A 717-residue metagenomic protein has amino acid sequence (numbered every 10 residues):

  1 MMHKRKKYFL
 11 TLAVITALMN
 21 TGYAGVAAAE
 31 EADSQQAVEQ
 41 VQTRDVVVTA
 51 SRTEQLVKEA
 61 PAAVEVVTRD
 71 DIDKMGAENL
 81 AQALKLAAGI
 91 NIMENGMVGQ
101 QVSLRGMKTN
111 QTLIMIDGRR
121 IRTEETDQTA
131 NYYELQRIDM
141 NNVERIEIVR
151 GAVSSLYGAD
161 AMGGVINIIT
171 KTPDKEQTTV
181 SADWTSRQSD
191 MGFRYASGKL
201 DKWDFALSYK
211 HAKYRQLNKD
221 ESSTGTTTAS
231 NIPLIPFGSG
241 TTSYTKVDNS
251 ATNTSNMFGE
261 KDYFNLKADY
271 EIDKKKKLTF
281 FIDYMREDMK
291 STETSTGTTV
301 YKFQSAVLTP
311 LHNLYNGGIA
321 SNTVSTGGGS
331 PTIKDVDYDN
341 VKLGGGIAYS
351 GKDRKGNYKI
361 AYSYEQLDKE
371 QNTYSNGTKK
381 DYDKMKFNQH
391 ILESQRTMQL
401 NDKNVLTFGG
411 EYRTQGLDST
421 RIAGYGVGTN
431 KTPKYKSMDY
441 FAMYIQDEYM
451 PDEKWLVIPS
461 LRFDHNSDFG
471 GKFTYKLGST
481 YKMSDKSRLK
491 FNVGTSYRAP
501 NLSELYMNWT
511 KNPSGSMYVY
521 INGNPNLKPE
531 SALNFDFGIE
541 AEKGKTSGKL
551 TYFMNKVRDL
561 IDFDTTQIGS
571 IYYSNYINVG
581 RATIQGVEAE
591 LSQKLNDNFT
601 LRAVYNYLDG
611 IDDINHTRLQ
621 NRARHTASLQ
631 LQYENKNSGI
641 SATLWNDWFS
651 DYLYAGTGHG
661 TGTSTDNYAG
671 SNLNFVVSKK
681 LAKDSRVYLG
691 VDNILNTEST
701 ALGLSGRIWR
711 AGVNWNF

Functional and structural regions predicted by a protein language model:
M1-M75, A196, K274, L343-G345 (+1 more regions): N-terminal Sec signal peptide and the immediately downstream disordered periplasmic leader that contains the TonB box
H3-I15, G25, A196, E271 (+3 more regions): Conserved C-terminal beta-signal and adjacent last beta-strands/turns of outer-membrane beta-barrel proteins
A81-R120: Extracytoplasmic beta-strand/coil segments of soluble accessory domains associated with Gram-negative outer-membrane
S103, I121-R150: Short acidic/polar hinge/loop motifs at secondary-structure boundaries that mediate gating or recognition
Q136-T179: A beta-strand signature from Gram-negative outer-membrane beta-barrel systems, especially the internal plug domain
K175-E176, D183, D190, A196-D337 (+2 more regions): Periplasmic-side early beta-strands and strand-to-turn transitions of outer-membrane beta-barrels
S330-G344, Y349-K352, K436-M438, K482 (+4 more regions): Outer-membrane beta-barrel signature, preferentially recognizing the C-terminal barrel domain of Gram-negative
D402, L406, M450-K454, Y552-K556 (+2 more regions): Gram-negative outer-membrane beta-barrel transporters
